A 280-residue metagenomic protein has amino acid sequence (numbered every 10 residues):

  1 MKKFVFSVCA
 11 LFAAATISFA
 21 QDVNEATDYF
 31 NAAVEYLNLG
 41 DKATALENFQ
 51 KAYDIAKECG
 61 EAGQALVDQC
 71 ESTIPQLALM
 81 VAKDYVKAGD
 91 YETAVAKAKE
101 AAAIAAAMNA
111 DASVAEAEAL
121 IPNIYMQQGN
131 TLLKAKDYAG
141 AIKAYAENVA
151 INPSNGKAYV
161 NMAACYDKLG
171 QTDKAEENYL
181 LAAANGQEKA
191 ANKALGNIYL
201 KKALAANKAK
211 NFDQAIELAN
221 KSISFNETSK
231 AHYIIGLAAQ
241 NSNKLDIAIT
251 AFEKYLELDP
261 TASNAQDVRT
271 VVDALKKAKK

Functional and structural regions predicted by a protein language model:
V23, K57, A106, P153 (+3 more regions): Short coil turns that delineate tetratricopeptide repeat
A26, G60, D68, P75 (+7 more regions): Helix-start (N-cap) detector for alpha-helical repeat units in TPR-like alpha-solenoids, especially tetratricopeptide
N38, Q76, M80, K87 (+9 more regions): Register position in tetratricopeptide repeats
A52, A101, N148, L181-A182 (+2 more regions): Canonical positions in the second alpha-helix
A65-Q69, T73, M80, L120 (+7 more regions): Canonical tetratricopeptide repeat
P122, A184-S224: Alpha-helical adaptor scaffolds
